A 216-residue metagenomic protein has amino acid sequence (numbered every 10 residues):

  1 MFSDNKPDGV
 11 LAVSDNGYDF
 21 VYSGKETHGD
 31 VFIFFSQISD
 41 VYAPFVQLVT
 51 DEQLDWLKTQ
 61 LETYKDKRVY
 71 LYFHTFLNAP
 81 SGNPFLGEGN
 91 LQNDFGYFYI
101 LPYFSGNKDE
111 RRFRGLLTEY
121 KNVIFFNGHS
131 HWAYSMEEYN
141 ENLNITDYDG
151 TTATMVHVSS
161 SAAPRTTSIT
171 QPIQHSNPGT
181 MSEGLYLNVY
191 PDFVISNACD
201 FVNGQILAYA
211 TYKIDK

Functional and structural regions predicted by a protein language model:
M1-Y64, R112, T118-E119, S135 (+2 more regions): Extended active-site neighborhood of metal-dependent phosphoesterases/phosphodiesterases
V41, F45-L48, Y64-N127: Active-site-proximal segments of metal-dependent phosphoesterases and phosphodiesterases across multiple
A43, S81, R165, N197 (+1 more regions): Short acidic, gly/pro-rich beta-turn/loop elements at beta-sheet edges and active-site/ligand-binding grooves
T50-Q53, K67-Y70, A198-D200: Secondary-structure boundary/capping motif
P84-E88, S135, L207-A208: Ser/Thr/Gly/Pro-rich, low-complexity flexible regions
N188-K216: Acidic, His/Gly-rich catalytic cores of divalent-metal-dependent hydrolytic chemistry
